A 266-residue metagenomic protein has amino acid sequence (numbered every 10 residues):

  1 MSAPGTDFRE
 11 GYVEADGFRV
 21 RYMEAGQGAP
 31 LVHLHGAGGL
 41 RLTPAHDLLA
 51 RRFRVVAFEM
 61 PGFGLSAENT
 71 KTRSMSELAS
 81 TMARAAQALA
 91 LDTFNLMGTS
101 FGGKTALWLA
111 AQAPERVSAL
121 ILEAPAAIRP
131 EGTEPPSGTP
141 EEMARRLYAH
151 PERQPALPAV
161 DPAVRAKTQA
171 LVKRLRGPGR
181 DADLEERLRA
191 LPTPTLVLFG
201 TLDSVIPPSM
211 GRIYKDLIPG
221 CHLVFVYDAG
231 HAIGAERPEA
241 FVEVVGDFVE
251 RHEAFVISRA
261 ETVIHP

Functional and structural regions predicted by a protein language model:
T6, L157-E186: Hydrophobic, aromatic-rich cap/lid helix
E14-L65: Conserved HGGG/HGGXW glycine-rich cap/lid loop of the alpha/beta-hydrolase fold
A15, A25, V56-M97, E243: Active-site loop/oxyanion-hole signature of alpha/beta-hydrolase fold enzymes
H46, T193, P207-D216: Short alpha-helix in the alpha/beta-hydrolase fold that links the catalytic acid
K104-Q112, S118-H150: Flexible "cap/lid" loop of the alpha/beta hydrolase fold
L191, V197-F199: Short beta-strand/loop motif that positions the catalytic acidic residue of the alpha/beta-hydrolase fold
L202-I206: Acidic catalytic loop of the alpha/beta-hydrolase fold
C221-P266: Catalytic active-site module of serine/aspartate enzymes centered on a nucleophile-bearing elbow/loop
